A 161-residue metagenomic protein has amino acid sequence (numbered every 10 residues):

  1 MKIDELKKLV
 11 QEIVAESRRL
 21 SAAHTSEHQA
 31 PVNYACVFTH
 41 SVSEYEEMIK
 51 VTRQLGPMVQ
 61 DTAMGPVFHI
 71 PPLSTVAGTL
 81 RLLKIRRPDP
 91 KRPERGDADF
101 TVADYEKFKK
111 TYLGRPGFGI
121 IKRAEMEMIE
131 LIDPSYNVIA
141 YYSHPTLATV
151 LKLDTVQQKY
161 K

Functional and structural regions predicted by a protein language model:
M1-A30, F38-T75, L113-G114, K159: Core segments of cupin and vicinal oxygen chelate
S17, V37, T52, F68 (+4 more regions): Generic structural hydrophobic/aromatic packing signal, biased to beta-strands
P31-S41, D89-K110: Vicinal oxygen chelate
V42-E44, L73-T75, K107, Y136-V138 (+1 more regions): Generic "edge-of-domain/loop-turn" microfeature
Y45-Q60, L82-P93, Y141-Q157: Short, Lys/Arg-enriched charge-dense amphipathic segments
M58-A98, G117-P134: Vicinal oxygen chelate
S74-T79, Y105-G117, V150-L153: Short secondary-structure transition/capping segments
L113-K161: Glycine-rich, aromatic-bearing surface loops/beta-hairpins
